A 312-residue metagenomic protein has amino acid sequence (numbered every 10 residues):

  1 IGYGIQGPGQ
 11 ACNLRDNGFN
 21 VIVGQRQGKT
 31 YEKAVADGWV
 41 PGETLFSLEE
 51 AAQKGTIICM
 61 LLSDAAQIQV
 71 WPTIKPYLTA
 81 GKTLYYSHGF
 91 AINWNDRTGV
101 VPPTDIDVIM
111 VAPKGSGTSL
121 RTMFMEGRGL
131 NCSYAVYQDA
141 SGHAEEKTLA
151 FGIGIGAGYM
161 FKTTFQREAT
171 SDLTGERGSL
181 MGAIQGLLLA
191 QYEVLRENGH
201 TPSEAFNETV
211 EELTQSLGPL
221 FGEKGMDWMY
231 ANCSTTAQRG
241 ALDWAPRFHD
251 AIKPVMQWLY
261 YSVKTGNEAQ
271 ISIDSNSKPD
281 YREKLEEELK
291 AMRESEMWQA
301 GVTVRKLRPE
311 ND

Functional and structural regions predicted by a protein language model:
I1-G42: NAD(P)+-binding Rossmann beta1-loop-alpha1 motif at the extreme N-terminus of oxidoreductases
Y3, C59-S63, Y137: Glycine- and other small-residue-rich loops at beta-strand/loop junctions that grip anionic moieties
Y3, G7, Q27, Q67 (+6 more regions): Generic structural signal for well-ordered, non-membrane alpha-helical segments in soluble metabolic enzymes
C12-G18, Q53-I57, T79, L130: Short, surface-exposed connector motifs at secondary-structure boundaries
R26-K29, V35-N93, V101-S116: Rossmann-like NAD(P)-binding element
Y85-R177: Rossmann-fold dinucleotide-binding core
G142-E197, S203-F221: Active-site-proximal catalytic alpha-helix in oxidoreductases
E197-D312: NAD(P)-dependent Rossmann-like dehydrogenase/reductase catalytic/cofactor-binding core
